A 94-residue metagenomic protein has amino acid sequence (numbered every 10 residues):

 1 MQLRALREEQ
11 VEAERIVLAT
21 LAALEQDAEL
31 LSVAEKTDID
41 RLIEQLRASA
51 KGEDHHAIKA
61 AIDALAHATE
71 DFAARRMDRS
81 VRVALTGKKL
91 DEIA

Functional and structural regions predicted by a protein language model:
M1-A94: PAZ/PAZ-like end-binding module
